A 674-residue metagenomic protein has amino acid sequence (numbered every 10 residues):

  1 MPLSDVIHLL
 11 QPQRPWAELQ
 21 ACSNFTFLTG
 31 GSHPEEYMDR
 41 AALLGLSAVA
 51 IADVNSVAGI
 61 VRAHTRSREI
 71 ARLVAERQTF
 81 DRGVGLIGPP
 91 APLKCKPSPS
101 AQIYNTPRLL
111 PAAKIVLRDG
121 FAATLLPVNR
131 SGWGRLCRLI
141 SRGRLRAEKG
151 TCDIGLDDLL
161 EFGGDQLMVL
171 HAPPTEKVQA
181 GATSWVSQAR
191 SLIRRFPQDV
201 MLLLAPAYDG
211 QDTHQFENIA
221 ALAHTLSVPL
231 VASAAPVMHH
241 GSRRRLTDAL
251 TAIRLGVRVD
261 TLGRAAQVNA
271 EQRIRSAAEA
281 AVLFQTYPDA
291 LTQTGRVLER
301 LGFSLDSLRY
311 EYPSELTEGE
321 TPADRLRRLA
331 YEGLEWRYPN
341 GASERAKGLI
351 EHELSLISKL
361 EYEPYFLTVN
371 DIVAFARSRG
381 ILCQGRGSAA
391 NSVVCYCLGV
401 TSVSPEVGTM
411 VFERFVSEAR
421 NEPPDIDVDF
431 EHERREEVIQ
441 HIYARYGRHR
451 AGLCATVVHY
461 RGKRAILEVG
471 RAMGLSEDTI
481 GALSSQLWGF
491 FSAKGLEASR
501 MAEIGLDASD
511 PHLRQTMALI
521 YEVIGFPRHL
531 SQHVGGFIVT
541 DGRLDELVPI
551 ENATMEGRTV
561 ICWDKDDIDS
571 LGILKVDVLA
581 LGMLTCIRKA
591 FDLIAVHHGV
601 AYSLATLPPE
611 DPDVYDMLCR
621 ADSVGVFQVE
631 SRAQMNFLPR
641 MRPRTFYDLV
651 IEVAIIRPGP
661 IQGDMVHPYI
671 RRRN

Functional and structural regions predicted by a protein language model:
M1-N674: Alpha-helical scaffold/interaction cores of sigma-54-like transcription cofactors and many family A DNA polymerases
